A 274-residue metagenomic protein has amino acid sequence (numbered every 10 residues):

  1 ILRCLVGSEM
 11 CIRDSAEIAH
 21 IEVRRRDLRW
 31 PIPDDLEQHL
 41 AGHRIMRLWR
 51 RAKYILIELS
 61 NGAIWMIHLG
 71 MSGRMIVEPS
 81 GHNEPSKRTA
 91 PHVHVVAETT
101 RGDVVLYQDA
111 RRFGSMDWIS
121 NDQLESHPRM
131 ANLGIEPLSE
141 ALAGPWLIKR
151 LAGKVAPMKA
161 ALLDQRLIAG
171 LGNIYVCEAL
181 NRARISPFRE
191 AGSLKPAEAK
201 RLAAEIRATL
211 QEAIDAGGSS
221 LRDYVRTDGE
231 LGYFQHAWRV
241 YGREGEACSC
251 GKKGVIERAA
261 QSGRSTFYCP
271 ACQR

Functional and structural regions predicted by a protein language model:
I1-G7, I12: Single conserved hydrophobic/aromatic residue that forms the stacking wall/gate of nucleotide- or nucleobase-binding
A19-D35, W49, W146-R274: Basic, nucleic-acid-binding surfaces and adjacent catalytic neighborhoods in DNA/RNA-processing proteins
H20-E22, R47-W49, I55-E58, I64-G70 (+2 more regions): Short, conserved beta-strand segments within well-ordered enzyme catalytic domains that often line or immediately flank
I32-R50, I57: Active-site-flanking structural segment that lines cofactor/substrate pockets
R47-R51, K87-A90, V240: A short catalytic or substrate-binding loop motif that flags glycine-/basic-rich loops and adjacent residues that bind
S60-G62, T100-G102, G251: Glycine-centered tight beta-turn/hairpin loop motif at sheet-sheet or coil-to-beta transitions
W65-G170, Y175-R182, E190: Phosphate/anion-contacting hairpin/loop surfaces
